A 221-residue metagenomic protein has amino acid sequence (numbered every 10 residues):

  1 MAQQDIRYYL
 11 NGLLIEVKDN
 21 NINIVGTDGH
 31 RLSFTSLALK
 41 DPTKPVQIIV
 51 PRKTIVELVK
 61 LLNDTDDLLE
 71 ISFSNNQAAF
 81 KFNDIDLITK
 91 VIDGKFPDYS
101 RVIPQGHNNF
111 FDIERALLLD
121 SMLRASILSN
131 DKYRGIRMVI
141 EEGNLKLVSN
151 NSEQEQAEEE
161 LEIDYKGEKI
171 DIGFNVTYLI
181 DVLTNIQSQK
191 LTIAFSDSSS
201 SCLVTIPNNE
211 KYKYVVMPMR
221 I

Functional and structural regions predicted by a protein language model:
M1-F34, D41-I92, H107-I221: DNA polymerase processivity clamps
K95: Glycine-rich, pocket-lining loop/helix-strand segments that form or immediately flank
V102-G106: Bateman (tandem CBS) regulatory domains
